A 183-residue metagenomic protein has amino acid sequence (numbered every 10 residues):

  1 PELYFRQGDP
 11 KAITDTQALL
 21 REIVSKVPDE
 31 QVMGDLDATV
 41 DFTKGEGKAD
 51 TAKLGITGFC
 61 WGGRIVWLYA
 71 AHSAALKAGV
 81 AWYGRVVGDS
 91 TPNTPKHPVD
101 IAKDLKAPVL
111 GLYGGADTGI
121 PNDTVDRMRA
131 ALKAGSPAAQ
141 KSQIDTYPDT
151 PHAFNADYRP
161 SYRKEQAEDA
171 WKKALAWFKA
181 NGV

Functional and structural regions predicted by a protein language model:
P1-V183: N-terminal cap/leader regions of alpha/beta-hydrolase-fold enzymes, predominantly small-molecule hydrolases
